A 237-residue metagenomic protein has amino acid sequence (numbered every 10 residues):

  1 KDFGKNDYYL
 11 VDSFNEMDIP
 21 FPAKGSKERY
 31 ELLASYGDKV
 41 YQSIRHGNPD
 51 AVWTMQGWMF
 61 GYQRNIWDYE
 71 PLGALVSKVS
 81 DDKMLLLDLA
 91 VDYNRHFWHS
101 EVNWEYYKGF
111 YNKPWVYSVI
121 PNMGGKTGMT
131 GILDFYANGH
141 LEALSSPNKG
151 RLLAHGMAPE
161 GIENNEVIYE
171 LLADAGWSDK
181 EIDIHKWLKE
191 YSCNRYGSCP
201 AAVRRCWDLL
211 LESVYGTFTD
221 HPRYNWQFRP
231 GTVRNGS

Functional and structural regions predicted by a protein language model:
K1-P200, R204-D208: Catalytic-core regions of glycoside hydrolase
L211-S237: C-terminal functional modules
